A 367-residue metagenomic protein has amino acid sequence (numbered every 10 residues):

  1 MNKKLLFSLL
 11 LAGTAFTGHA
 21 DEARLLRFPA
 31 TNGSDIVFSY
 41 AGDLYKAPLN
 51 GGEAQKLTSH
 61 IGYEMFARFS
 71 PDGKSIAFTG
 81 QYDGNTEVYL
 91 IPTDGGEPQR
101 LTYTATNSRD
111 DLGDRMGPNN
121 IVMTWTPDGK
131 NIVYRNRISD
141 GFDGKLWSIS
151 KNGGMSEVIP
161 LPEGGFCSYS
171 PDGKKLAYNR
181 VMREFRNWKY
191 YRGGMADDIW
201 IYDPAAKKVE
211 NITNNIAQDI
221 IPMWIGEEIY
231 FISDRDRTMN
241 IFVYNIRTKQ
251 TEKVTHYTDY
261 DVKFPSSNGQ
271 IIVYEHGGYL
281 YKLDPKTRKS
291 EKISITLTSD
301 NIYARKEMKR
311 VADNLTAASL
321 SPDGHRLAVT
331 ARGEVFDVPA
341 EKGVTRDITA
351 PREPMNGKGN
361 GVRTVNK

Functional and structural regions predicted by a protein language model:
M1-L6: Bacterial N-terminal signal peptides that target proteins for export
L10-G18: Hydrophobic h-region of N-terminal signal peptides that target proteins for export in Gram-negative bacteria
A20-D21, S39-Y45, S59-E64, T79-Y89 (+17 more regions): A flexible loop/linker signature enriched in serine peptidases of the S9 family
E22-L49: Mature N-terminal segment immediately following signal peptide/propeptide cleavage in secreted/periplasmic
T31-G33, P71-D72, P127-D128, P171-D172 (+4 more regions): Residue-level detector of Asp-centered blade-edge/turn motifs that repeat once per structural unit in beta-propeller
S290-T296: Short, solvent-exposed beta-strand-terminating loops
L315-L320: Phosphate-interacting basic helix/loop segments used at nucleotide- and nucleic-acid interfaces
